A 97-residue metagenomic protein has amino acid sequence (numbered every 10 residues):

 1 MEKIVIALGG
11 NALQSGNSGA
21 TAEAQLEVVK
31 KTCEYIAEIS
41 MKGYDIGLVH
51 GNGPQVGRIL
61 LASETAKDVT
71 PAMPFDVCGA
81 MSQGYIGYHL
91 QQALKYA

Functional and structural regions predicted by a protein language model:
M1-V49, I59-E64: N-terminal glycine-/serine-/threonine-rich phosphate-binding loop
S15, R58, F75-G79: Generic structural "secondary-structure junction" signal
E38, R58, Q92, Y96: Charged/polar, solvent-exposed surface patches and flexible loops
N52-Q55: Short glycine-enriched loops at secondary-structure junctions
T65-A97: Ligand-binding beta-strand-loop-alpha-helix segment within the catalytic cores of soluble metabolic enzymes
